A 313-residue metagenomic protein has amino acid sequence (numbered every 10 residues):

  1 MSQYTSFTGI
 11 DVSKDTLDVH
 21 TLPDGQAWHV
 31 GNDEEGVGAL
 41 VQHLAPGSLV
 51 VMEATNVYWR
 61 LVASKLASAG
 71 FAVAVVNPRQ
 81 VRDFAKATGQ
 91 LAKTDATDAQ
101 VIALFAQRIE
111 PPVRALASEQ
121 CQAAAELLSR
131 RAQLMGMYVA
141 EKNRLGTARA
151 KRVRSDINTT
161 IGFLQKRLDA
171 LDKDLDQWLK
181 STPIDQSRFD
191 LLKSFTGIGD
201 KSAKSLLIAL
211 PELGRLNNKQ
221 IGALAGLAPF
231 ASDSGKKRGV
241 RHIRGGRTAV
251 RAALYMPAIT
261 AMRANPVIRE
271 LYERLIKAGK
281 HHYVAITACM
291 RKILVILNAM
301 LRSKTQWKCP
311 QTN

Functional and structural regions predicted by a protein language model:
S2-L22, I102, K204-S205: Gly/Thr-rich phosphate-binding beta-strand-loop-beta motif of the actin/hexokinase/Hsp70
T5-F7, G47-V50: Short active-site oxyanion
L22-L49: Nucleic-acid-processing active sites and adjacent nucleic-acid-binding tracks, predominantly divalent metal-dependent
S48-Y58: Short glycine-rich phosphate-binding loop at a beta-alpha junction
A74-F195: Long, charge-rich intrinsically disordered scaffolds of nucleic-acid metabolism proteins
D200, S205-A278, H282, C309-P310: Phosphate-backbone recognition surface of nucleic-acid-processing proteins
K277-N313: Basic, amphipathic alpha-helical segments enriched in Lys/Arg and hydrophobic/aromatic residues
